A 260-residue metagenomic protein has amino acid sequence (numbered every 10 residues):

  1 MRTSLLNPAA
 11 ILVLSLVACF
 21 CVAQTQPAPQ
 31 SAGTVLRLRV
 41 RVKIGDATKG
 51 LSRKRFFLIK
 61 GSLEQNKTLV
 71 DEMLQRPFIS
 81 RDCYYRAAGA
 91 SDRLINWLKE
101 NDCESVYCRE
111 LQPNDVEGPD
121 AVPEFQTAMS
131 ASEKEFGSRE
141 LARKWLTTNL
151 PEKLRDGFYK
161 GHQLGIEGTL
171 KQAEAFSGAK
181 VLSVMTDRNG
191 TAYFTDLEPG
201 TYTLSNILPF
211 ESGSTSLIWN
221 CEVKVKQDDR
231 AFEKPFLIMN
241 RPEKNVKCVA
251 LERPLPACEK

Functional and structural regions predicted by a protein language model:
M1-I11: Bacterial N-terminal signal peptides that target proteins for export
A9-C19: Bacterial N-terminal signal peptides
Q24-K260: Long luminal/extracellular ectodomains of secretory-pathway precursor proteins
